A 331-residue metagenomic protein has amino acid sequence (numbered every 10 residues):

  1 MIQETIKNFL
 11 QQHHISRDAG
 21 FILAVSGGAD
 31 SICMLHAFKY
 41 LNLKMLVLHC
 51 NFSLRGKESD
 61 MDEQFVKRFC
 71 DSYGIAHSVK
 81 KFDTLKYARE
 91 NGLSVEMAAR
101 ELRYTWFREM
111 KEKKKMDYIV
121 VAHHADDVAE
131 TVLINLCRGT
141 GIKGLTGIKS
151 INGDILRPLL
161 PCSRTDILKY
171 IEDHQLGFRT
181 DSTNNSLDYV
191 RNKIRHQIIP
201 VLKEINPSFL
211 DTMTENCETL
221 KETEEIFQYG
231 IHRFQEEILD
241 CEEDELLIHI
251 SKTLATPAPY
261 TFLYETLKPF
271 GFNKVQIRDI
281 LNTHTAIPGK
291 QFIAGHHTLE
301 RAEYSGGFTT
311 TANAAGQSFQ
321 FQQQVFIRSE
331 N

Functional and structural regions predicted by a protein language model:
M1-I199: Core alpha/beta nucleotide-donor-binding catalytic domains of modification enzymes
I2-D30, L46-F52, F82, L102 (+2 more regions): AMP-forming adenylation/ATP pyrophosphatase catalytic core
K114, N206, L267-G271: A broad structural signal for alpha-helix termini and local helix breaks/kinks
L136-C137, L159, L202, T266-F270 (+1 more regions): Generic structural signal for hydrophobic core residues of well-folded globular domains
G139, H174, V201-I205, L220-T223 (+1 more regions): Change "in soluble alpha/beta enzymes" to "in soluble alpha/beta proteins
L159, S186, V201-E204, I250-A255: A general boundary/transition motif marking the beginning of the first structured unit of a protein
N184-R191, L210-K221: Internal, active-site/partner-interface "lid" segment
R195-M213: Conserved anion/nucleotide-ligand pocket segment
